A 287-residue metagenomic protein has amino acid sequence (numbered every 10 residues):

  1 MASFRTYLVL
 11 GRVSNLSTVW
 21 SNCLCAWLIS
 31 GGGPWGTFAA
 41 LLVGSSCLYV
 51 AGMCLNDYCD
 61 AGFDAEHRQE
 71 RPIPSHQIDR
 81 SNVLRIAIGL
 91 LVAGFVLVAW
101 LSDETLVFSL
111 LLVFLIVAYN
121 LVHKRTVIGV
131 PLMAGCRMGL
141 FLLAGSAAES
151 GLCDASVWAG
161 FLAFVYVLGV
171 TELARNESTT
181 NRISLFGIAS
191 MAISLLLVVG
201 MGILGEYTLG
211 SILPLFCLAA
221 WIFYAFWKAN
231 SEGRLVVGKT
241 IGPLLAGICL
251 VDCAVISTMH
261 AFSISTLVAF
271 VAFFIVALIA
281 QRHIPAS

Functional and structural regions predicted by a protein language model:
M1-L24: N-terminal, positively charged, Ser/Thr/Ala/Gly-biased leader segments that form transit/presequence-like amphipathic
A2-R5, S146-S287: C-terminal membrane-associated helical module and adjoining short loops/tails
T6-S14, I73-V83, W100-T105, R125-V130 (+2 more regions): Short, amphipathic, aromatic/basic-enriched membrane-interface segments that mark the entry/exit of transmembrane
W20-C59, L91-A99, E104-Y119, V157-G169 (+1 more regions): Membrane-embedded alpha-helical segments that form the functional core of polytopic membrane enzymes, especially those
C23-S30, G94-L101, I116-N120, L140-A148 (+4 more regions): Structural signal for membrane-spanning alpha-helices in multi-pass inner-membrane proteins, emphasizing helix cores
V43-G44, A61-I116, A134, L140-L142 (+3 more regions): Multi-pass membrane catalytic core of lipid/isoprenoid biosynthesis enzymes
S45-N82, V170-I183, A280-P285: Acidic (Asp/Glu-rich) catalytic motifs at the cytosolic membrane interface
F108, K124, V130-F141, G145-L152: Contiguous mid-protein beta-loop-alpha structural module that forms a pocket-lining wall or clamp of enzyme active
